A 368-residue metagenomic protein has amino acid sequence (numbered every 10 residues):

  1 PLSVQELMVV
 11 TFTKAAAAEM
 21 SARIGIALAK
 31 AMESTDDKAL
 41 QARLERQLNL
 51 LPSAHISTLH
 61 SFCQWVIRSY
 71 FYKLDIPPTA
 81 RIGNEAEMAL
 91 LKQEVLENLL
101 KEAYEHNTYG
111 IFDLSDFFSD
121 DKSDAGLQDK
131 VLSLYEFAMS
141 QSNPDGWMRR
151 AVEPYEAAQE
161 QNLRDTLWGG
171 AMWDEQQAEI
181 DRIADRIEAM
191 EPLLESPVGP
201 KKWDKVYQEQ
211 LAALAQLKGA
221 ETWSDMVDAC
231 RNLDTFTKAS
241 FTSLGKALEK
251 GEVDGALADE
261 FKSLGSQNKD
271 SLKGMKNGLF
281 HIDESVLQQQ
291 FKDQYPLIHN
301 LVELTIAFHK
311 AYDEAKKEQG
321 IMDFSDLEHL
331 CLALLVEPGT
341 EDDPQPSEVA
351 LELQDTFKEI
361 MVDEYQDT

Functional and structural regions predicted by a protein language model:
P1-D75, A315, Q319-S325, L330-A333 (+1 more regions): P-loop NTPase Walker
E6, Q128-M322: Conserved ATP-driven helicase/translocase motor core recognized via long, highly charged RecA-like/P-loop NTPase domain
V9, D367-T368: Residues immediately C-terminal
L48-H55, F71-D145, Q267-D270: ATP-hydrolysis module of ASCE/P-loop NTPase motor domains, specifically the Walker B Asp-Glu catalytic pair
L51-V66, F118-S142, L301-A307, M322-L335: Core structural elements
V95, A311-Y312, L330: A general alpha-helix detector
E359: Hydrophobic "anchor" residues on beta-strands that sit immediately upstream of conserved functional sites
